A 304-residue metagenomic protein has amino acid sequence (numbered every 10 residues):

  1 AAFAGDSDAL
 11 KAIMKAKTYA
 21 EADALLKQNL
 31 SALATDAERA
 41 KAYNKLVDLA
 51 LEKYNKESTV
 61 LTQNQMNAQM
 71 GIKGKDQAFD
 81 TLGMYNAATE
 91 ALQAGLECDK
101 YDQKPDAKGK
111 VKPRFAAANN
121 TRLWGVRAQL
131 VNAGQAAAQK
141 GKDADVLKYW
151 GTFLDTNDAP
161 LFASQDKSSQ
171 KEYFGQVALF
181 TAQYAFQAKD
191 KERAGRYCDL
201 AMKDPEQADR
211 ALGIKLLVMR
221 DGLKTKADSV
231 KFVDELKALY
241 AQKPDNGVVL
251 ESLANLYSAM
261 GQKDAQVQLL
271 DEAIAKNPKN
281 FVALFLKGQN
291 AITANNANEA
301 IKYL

Functional and structural regions predicted by a protein language model:
D6-A9, Y43-L46, A50, L130 (+5 more regions): TPR repeat positional signature
I13, A50, A137, A178 (+4 more regions): Residue at a conserved register position within TPR or TPR-like alpha-solenoid repeats
N29, G95-C98, F153, L200-A201 (+2 more regions): Canonical positions in the second alpha-helix
A34-A37, Q103, D158, P205-Q207 (+2 more regions): Short coil turns that delineate tetratricopeptide repeat
A40, R127, L161, F174-G175 (+3 more regions): Helix-start (N-cap) detector for alpha-helical repeat units in TPR-like alpha-solenoids, especially tetratricopeptide
K45, D166-K167, Y173, F180-Q183 (+3 more regions): Canonical tetratricopeptide repeat
L49-A144, K148, T152-Q176, F180 (+3 more regions): Short coil/linker segments at helix-helix boundaries
K189-R196, L223-E235, M260-E272, A294-Y303: Structural signature of tandem alpha-helical TPR/SEL1-like repeats, specifically the intra-repeat loop/turn
